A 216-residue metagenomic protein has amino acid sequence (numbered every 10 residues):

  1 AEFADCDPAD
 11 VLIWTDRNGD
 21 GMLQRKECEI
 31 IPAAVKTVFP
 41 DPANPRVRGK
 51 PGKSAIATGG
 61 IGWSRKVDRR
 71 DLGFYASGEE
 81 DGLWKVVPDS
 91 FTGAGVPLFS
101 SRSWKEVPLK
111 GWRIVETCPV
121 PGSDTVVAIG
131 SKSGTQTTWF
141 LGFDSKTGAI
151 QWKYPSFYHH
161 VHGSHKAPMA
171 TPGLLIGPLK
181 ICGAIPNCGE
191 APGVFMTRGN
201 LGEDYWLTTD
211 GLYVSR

Functional and structural regions predicted by a protein language model:
A1, A43, G59-D81, D124-S133 (+2 more regions): Short beta-strand elements that form the blades of beta-propeller/WD-repeat-like and other beta-sheet-rich scaffold
F3-P8, R17, S101-P108, R113-E116 (+2 more regions): Extracellular beta-propeller repeat domains
D5-V11, P40, Q151-C188, P192 (+3 more regions): Beta-strand/loop-rich accessory regions of lumenal/periplasmic or secreted enzymes, predominantly carbohydrate-active
C6, W14-K26: Acidic, glycine-anchored loop motifs typical of Ca2+
R17-N18, K85-L98, F143-Q151, T208-S215: Short loop/turn segments immediately following beta-strands, especially the blade-tip and inter-blade linker loops
V35-S64, P108-P121, H159-P186: Repeated scaffold domains used in trafficking and secretory/extracellular systems, primarily beta-propellers
E80-D89, G134-G142, L201-D210: Structural motif
G95-P108, I150-Y154, G163-A167: A short beta-strand motif characteristic of beta-propeller blades
